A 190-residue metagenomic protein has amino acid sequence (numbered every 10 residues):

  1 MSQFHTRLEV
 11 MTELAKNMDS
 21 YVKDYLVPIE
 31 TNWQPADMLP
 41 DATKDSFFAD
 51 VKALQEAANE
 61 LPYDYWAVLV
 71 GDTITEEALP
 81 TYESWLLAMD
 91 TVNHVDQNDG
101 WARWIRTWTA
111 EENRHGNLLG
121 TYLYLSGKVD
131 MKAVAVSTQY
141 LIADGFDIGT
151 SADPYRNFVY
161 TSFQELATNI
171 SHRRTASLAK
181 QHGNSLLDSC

Functional and structural regions predicted by a protein language model:
M1-C190: Non-heme di-metal
